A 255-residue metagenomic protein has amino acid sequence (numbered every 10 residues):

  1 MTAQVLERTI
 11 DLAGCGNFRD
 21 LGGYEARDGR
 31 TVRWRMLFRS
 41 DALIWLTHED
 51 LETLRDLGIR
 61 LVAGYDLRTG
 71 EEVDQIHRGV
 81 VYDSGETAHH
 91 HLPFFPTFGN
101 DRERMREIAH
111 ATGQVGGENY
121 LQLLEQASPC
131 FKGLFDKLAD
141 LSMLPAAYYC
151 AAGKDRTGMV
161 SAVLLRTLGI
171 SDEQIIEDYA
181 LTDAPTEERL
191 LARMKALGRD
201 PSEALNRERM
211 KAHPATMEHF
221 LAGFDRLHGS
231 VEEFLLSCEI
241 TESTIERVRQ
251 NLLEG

Functional and structural regions predicted by a protein language model:
M1-A147, M159-G255: Cys-dependent protein tyrosine phosphatase-like superfamily
A152, R156-T157: Ser/Thr-glycine-rich phosphate-binding loops at phosphate-binding pockets of nucleotides, nucleotide cofactors
